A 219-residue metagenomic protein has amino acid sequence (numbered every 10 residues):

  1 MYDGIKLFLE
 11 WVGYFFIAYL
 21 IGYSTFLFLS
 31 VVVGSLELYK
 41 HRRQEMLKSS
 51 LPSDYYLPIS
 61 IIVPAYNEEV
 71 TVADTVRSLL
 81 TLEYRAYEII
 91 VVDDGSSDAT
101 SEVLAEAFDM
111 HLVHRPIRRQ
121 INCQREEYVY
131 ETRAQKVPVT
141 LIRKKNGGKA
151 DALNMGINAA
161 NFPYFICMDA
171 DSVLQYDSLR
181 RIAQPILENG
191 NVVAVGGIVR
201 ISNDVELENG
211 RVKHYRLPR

Functional and structural regions predicted by a protein language model:
M1-Y55: N-terminal membrane-anchoring/stem segments of glycan-assembly enzymes
R43-L47, E68-T81, D151: Short, well-formed alpha-helical segments that are part of the catalytic scaffolds of diverse glycosyltransferases
L57-S60, E88: Cell-envelope/extracellular polymer assembly enzymes that use nucleotide-activated donors
R77-A86, M110-H111: Short, acidic, metal-binding catalytic loop of nucleotide-sugar glycosyltransferases
D93-V113: A conserved acidic beta->alpha catalytic loop
D94, L153, D169-V173: The conserved acidic donor/metal-binding loop of glycosyltransferases
V113-L141, K145-N154, N158, Y176-R219: Long helical/loop segments within the catalytic core of UDP-sugar-dependent glycosyltransferases, especially the large
F165: Short aromatic/hydrophobic "clamp" motif used to bind/position activated sugar donors
